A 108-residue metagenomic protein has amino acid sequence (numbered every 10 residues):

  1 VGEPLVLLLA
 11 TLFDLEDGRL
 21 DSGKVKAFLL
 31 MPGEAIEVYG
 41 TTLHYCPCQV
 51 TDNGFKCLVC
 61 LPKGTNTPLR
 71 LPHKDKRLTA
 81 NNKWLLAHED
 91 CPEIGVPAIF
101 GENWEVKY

Functional and structural regions predicted by a protein language model:
V1-P32, C46-Y108: Active-site region of the double-stranded beta-helix
V38: Aromatic-residue-lined binding/catalytic grooves and analogous aromatic/hydrophobic interfacial grooves in multimeric
